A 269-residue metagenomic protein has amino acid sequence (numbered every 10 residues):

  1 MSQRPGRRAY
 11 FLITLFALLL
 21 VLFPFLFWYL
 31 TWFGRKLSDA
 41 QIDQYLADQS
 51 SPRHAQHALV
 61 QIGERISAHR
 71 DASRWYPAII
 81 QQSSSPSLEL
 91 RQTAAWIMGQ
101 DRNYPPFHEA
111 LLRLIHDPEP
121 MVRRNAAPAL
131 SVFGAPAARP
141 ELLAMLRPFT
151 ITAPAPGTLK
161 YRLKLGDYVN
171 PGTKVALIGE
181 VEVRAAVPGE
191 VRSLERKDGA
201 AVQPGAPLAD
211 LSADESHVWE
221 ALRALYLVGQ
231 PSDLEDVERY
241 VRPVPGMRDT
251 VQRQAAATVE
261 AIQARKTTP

Functional and structural regions predicted by a protein language model:
P5, W32-L46, A68-S84, N103-H116 (+4 more regions): Amphipathic alpha-helical scaffolding segments comprising HEAT/armadillo-like alpha-solenoid repeats
F11-L30: Hydrophobic membrane-insertion alpha-helices, especially the h-region of bacterial N-terminal signal peptides
S50-S51, P86-S87, P118-E119, T150 (+2 more regions): Short inter-helical turns and helix N-cap capping residues of alpha-solenoid HEAT/ARM repeat scaffolds
A55-A58, A94, A126, A221 (+1 more regions): Conserved hydrophobic register position within alpha-solenoid helical repeats
I62-H69, M98, R102-N103, L130 (+5 more regions): Alpha-solenoid repeat junctions
A135, L143-L159, T173-S193, D210-L211: Short beta-strand-turn/beta-hairpin segments enriched in glycine/proline and small hydrophobics that form edge-strand
Y161-N170, L194-A206: Acidic, glycine-anchored pre-beta loop/turn
